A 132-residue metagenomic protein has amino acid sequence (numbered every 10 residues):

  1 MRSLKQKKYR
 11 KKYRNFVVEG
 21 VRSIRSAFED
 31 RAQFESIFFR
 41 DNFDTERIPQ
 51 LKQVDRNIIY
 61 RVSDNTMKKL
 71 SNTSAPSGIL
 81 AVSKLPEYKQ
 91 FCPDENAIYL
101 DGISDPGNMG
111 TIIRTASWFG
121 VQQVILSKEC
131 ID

Functional and structural regions predicted by a protein language model:
M1-R47, C130-D132: Boundary-proximal intrinsically disordered activation/regulatory segments immediately upstream of a helical core
K7, R61-V62, P93-I98: Glycine/charged-rich beta-loop-alpha catalytic/anionic-binding loops adjacent to active sites
V17, F38, L80-V82, Y99 (+1 more regions): Structural motif
G20, A81, A116: Residue-level signal for inorganic ion chemistry
V21, E87-K89: A short, well-structured juxtamembrane/interface segment
E29, F91-D132: RNA substrate-binding interface of SAM-dependent RNA methyltransferases
A32, S74-P76, P93-E95: Short connector loops at helix/strand junctions that flank enzyme active sites, especially segments positioning acidic
K52-K84: Glycine/small-residue-rich loop that forms an oxyanion/phosphate-binding "nest" at active or ligand-binding sites
